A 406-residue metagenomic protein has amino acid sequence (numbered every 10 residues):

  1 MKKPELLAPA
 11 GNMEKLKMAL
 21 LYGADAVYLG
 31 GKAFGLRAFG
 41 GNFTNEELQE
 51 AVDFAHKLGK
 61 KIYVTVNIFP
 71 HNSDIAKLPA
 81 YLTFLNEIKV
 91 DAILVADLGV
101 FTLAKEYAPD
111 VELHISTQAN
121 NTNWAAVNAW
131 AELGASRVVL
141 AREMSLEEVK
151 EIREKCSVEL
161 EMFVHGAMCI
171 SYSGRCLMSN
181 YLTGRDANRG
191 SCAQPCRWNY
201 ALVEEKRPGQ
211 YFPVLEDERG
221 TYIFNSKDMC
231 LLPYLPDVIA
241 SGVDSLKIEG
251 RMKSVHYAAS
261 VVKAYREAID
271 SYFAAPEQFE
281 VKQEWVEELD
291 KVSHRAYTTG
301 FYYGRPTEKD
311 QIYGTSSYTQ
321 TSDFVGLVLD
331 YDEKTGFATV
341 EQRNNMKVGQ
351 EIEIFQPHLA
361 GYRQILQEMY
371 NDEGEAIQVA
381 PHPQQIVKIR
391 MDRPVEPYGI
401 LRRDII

Functional and structural regions predicted by a protein language model:
M1-Y22, A26-A33, L58-I68, N72-P79 (+5 more regions): Surface-exposed amphipathic alpha-helical tracts and adjacent flexible/coil segments at the periphery of soluble enzymes
N12-K15, A33-W124, E132: Active-site beta->alpha loop and helix N-cap motifs at the rims of alpha/beta catalytic domains
